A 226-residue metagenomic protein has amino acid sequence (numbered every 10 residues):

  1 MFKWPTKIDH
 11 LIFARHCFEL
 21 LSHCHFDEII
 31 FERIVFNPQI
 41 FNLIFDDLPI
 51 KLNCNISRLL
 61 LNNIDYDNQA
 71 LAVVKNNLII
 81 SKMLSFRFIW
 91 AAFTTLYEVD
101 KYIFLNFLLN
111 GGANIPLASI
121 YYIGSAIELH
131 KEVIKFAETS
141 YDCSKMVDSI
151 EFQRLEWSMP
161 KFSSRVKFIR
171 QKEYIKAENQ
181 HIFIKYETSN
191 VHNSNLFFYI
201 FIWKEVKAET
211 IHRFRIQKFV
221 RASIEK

Functional and structural regions predicted by a protein language model:
M1-K226: Non-core capping and flanking segments associated with repeat-based/extracellular domains
